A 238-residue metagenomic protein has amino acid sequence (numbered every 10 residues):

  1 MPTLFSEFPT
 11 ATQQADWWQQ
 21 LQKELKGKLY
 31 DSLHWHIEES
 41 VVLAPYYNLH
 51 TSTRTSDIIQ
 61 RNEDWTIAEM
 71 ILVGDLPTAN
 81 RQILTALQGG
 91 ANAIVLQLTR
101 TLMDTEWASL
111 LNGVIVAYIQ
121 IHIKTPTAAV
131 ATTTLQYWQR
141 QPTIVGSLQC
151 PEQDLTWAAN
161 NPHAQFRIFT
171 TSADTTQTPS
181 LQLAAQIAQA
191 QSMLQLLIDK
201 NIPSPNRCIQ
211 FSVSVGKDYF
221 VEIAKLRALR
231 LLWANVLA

Functional and structural regions predicted by a protein language model:
M1-V221: Catalytic alpha/beta active-site cores
Q210-A238: Active-site capping/gating regions of soluble enzymes
